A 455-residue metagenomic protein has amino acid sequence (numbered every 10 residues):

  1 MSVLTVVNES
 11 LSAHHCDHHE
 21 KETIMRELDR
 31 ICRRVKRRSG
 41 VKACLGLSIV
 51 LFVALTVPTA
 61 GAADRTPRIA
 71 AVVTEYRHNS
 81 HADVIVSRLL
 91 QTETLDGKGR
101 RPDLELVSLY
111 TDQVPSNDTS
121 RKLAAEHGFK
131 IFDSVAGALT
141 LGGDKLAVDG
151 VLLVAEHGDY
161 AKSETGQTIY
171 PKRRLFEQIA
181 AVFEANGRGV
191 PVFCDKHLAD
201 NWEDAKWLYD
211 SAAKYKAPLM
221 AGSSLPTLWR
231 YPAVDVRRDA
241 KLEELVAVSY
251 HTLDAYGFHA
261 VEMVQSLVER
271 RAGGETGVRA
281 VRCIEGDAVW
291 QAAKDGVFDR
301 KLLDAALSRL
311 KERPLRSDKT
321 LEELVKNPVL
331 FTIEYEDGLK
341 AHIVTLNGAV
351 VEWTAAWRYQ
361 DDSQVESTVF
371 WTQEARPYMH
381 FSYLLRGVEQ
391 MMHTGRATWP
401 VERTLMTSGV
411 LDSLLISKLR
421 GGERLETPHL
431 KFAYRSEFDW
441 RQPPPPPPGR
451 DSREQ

Functional and structural regions predicted by a protein language model:
M1-V41: N-terminal secretory signal peptides that target proteins for export/translocation
C44-T56: Bacterial N-terminal signal peptides
A63-E126, L245: N-terminal Rossmann-like dinucleotide-binding module
K130-A138: Short acidic-hydrophobic, aromatic-tinged amphipathic segments that line or gate anion-handling sites
E156-P226: Beta-strand-loop-alpha-helix segment that lines the small-molecule cofactor/substrate pocket of alpha/beta enzymes
G166-T168, Q390-Q455: C-terminal helix-rich "cap/oligomerization" subdomain common to oxidoreductases
L245-L339, L346-A349, M406-G409: Rossmann-like dinucleotide-binding domain that binds NAD(P)(H)
R313-R403: NAD(P)-dinucleotide binding in Rossmann-like oxidoreductases
